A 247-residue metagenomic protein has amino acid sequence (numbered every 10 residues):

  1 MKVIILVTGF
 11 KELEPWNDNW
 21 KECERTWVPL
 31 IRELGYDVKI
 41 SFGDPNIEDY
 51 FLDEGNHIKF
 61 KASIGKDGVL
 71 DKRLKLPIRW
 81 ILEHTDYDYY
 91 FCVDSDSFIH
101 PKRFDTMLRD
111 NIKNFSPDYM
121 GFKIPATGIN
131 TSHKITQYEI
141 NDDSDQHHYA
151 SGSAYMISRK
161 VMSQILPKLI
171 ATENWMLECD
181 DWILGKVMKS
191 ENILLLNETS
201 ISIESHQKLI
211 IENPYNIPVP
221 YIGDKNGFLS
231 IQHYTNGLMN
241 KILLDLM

Functional and structural regions predicted by a protein language model:
M1-D18: N-proximal low-complexity "stem/linker" segments adjacent to membrane-targeting elements
I4-T8, V38, H148-M156: Conserved, well-structured core segments
N19-Y36: Short, acidic, metal-binding catalytic loop of nucleotide-sugar glycosyltransferases
E22, T26, L76, T106-M107 (+1 more regions): Alpha-helical elements of Rossmann-like donor-binding domains used by nucleotide-donor carbohydrate transfer enzymes
T26-L30, L76-H84, D110-N111: A generic secondary-structure signal
I40-D88, F98-R103: Active-site-proximal specificity loops/subdomain of glycosyltransferases
G65-D71, Y89, V93, S97-K186 (+3 more regions): Conserved catalytic core of nucleotide-sugar-dependent glycosyltransferases
N192-L246: PAPS-dependent sulfotransferase catalytic core
